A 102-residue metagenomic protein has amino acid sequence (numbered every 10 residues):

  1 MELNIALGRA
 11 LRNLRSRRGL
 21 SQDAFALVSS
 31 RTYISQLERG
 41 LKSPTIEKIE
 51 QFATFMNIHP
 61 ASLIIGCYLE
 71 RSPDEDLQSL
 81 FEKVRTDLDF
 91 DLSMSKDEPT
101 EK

Functional and structural regions predicted by a protein language model:
M1-R17: A short, Lys/Arg-rich alpha-helix, primarily the initiator
R9, N13, L27, Q36 (+1 more regions): DNA-binding alpha-helical recognition surfaces that contact promoter or target DNA
L11, Q22, R31, I46-I49: Helix-turn-helix DNA-binding elements, focusing on the entry/boundary residues of the two helices that contact DNA
R18-Q36: Short alpha-helical DNA-recognition segment
S29, E38, K48, C67: DNA major-groove recognition helix of helix-turn-helix
E47-L63: DNA major-groove recognition helix of helix-turn-helix/homeodomain DNA-binding modules
I65-K102: Short, charged recognition helix plus adjacent turn of helix-turn-helix-like nucleic-acid-binding domains
